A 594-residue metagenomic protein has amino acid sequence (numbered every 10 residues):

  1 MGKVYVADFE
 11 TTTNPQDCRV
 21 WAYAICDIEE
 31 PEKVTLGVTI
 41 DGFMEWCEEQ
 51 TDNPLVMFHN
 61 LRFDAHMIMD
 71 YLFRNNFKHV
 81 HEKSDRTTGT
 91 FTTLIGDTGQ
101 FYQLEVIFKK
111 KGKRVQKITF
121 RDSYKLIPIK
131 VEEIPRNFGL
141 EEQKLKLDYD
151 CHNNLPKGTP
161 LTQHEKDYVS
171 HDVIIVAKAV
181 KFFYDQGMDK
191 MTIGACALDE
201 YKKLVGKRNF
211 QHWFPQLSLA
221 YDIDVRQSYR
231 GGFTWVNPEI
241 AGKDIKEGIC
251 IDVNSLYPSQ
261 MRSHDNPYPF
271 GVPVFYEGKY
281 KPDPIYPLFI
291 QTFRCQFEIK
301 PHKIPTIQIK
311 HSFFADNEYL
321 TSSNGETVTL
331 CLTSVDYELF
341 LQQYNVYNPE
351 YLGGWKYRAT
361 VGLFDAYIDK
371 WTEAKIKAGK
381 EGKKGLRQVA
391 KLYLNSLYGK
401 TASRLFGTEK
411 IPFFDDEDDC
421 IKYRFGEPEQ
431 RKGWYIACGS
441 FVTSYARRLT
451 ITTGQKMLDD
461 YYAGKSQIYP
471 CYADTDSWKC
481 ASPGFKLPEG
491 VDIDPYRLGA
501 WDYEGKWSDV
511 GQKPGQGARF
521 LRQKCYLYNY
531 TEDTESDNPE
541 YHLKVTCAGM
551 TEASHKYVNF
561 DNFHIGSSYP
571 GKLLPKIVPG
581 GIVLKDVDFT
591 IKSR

Functional and structural regions predicted by a protein language model:
M1, P15-W21, I25-R594: Conserved acidic
M1-D8: Charged, amphipathic alpha-helical segments
D8-P15: Ser/Thr-glycine-rich phosphate-binding loops at phosphate-binding pockets of nucleotides, nucleotide cofactors
